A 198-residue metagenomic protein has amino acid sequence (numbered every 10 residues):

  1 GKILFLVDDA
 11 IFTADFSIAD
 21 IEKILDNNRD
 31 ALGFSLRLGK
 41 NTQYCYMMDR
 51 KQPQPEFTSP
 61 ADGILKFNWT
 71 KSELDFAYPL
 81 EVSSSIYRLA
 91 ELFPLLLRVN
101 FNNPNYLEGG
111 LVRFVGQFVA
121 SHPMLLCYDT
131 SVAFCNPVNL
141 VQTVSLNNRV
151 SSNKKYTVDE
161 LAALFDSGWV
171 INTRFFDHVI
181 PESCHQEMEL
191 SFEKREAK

Functional and structural regions predicted by a protein language model:
G1-I11: Short beta-strand-to-loop acidic/aromatic patch adjacent to the donor-nucleotide binding site
L4, L32-F34, L126: Hydrophobic/aromatic beta-strand patches that form the interior of the parallel beta-sheet core in alpha/beta enzyme
L6, A61-G63, W169: Generic detection of intrinsically disordered/low-complexity segments and helix-coil linkers/edges
D8, L36-G39, Y128-T130: Short, well-ordered beta-to-alpha junction loops that form the rim of enzyme active sites and present histidine/acidic
A14-F101: Conserved catalytic core of nucleotide-sugar-dependent glycosyltransferases
S84, A90-K198: C-terminal catalytic/acceptor-binding lobe
